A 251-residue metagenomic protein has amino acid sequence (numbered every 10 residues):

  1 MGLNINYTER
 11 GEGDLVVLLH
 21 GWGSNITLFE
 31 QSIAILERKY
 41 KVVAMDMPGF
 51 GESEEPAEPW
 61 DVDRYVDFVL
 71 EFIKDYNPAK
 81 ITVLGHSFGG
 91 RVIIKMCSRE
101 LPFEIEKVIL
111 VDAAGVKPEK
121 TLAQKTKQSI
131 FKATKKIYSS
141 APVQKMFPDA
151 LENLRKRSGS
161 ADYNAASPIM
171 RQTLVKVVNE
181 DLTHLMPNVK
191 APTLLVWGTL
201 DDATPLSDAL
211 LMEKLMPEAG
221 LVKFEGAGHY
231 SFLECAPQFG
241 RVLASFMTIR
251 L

Functional and structural regions predicted by a protein language model:
M1-V17, E37-K41, K74-A79, E106 (+4 more regions): Alpha/beta-hydrolase fold catalytic core
L3, T8, A44-L84, R241: Active-site loop/oxyanion-hole signature of alpha/beta-hydrolase fold enzymes
T8-E52: Conserved HGGG/HGGXW glycine-rich cap/lid loop of the alpha/beta-hydrolase fold
G85, G89-I93: Gly/Ala-rich beta-loop-alpha elbow adjacent to hydrolase catalytic centers
I94-R99, F103-S139: Flexible "cap/lid" loop of the alpha/beta hydrolase fold
T121, A133-K190: Conserved alpha/beta-hydrolase catalytic His-Asp/Glu region
V189, L195-W197, D201: Short beta-strand/loop motif that positions the catalytic acidic residue of the alpha/beta-hydrolase fold
A227-A236, G240: Catalytic histidine-centered segment of alpha/beta-hydrolase-like enzymes
